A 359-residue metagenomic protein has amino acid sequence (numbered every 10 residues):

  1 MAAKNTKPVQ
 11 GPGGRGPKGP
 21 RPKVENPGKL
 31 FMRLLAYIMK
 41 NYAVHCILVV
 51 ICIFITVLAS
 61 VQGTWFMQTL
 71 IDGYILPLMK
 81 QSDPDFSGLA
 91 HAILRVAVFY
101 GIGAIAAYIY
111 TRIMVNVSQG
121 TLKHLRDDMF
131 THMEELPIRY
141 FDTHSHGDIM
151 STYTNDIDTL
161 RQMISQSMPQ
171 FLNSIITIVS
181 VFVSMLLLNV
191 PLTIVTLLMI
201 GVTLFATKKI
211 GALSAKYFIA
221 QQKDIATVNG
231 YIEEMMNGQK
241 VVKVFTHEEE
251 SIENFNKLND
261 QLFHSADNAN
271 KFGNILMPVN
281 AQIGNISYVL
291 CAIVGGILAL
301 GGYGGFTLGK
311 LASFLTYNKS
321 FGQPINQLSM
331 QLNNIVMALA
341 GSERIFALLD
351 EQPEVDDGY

Functional and structural regions predicted by a protein language model:
M1-S60, I75-V96, Y110-M114, S118 (+6 more regions): Membrane-integrated ABC transporters
G14, A36, V44-T69, A92 (+9 more regions): Alpha-helical segments in transporter systems
R21-G28, A59-I75, F99-H146, M150 (+9 more regions): Juxtamembrane helix-loop junctions of ABC transporter transmembrane domains
K40-A43, I138-R139, I157-I164, M168 (+6 more regions): An intracellular "coupling" helix at the cytosolic face of ABC transporter transmembrane type-1 domains
N41, H45-L58, F99, A107 (+3 more regions): Transmembrane helices of ABC transporter permease
T69, G73, P77, L186 (+6 more regions): Transmembrane helix-loop junction
P77, S184-L198, N268, F272-E343 (+1 more regions): Helix-loop-helix
